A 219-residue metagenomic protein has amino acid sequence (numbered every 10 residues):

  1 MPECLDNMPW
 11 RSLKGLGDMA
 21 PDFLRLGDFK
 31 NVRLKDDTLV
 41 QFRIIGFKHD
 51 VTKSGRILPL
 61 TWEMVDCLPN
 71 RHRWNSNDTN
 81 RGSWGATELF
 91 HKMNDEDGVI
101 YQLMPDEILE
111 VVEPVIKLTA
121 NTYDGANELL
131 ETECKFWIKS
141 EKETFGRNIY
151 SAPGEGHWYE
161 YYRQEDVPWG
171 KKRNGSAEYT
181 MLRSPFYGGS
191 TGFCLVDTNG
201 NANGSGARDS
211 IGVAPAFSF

Functional and structural regions predicted by a protein language model:
M1-F219: Collagenous Gly-X-Y triple-helix signature in extracellular proteins
